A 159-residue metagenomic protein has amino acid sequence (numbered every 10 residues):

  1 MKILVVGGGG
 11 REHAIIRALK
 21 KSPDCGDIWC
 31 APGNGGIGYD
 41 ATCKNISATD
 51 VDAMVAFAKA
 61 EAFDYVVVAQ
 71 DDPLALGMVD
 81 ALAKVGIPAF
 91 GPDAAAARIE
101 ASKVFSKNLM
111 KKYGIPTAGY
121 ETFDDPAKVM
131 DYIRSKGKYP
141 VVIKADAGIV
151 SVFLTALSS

Functional and structural regions predicted by a protein language model:
M1-A95: ATP-binding N-terminal substructure of ATP-dependent carboxylate-amine bond-forming enzymes
L4-V5, E100-S159: Active-site nucleotide/adenylate-binding loops and adjacent lid/helix of ATP-dependent enzymes
